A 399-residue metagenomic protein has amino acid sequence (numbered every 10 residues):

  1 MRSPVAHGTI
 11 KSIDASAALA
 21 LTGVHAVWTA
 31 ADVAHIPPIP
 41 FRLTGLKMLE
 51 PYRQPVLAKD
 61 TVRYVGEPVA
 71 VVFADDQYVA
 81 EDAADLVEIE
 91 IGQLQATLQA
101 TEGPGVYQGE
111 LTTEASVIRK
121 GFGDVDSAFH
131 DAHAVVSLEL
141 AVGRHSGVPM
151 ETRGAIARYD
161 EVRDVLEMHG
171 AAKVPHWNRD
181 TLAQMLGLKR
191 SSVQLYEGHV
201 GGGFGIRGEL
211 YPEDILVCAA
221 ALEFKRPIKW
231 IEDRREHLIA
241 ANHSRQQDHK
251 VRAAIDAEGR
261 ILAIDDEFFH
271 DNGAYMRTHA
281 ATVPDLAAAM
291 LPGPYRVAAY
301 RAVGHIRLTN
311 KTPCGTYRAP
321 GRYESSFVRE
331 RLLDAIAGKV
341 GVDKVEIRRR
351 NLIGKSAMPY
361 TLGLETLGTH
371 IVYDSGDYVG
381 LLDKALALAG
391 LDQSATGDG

Functional and structural regions predicted by a protein language model:
M1-A31, A70-E90, A155-F224, A281-M290 (+4 more regions): Alpha-helical support elements that line or immediately flank enzyme active sites and cofactor-binding pockets
M1-E114, V135-L138: Flexible, low-hydrophobicity surface segments
V33, A172-P175, H199-G203, E232-N242 (+4 more regions): Acidic, glycine-rich active-site loops and adjacent beta-strand->loop/helix elements that engage anionic groups
P37-R42, A83-L86, V148, G170 (+8 more regions): Short acidic, glycine/serine/threonine-rich loops at helix termini
G45-K47, A115-A155, Q246-L332: Glycine-rich loop/linker segments at domain edges
L46-A74, V79, G205-A257, C314-I336 (+1 more regions): Glycine-rich and small/hydrophobic secondary-structure elements
P104-L186, G354-G399: Helix-loop-helix junctions that connect adjacent transmembrane helices in secondary transporters/permeases, recognized
S192-G198, K225-R235, L262-E267, K344-I353 (+1 more regions): Beta-strand segments within the central parallel beta-sheet cores of soluble alpha/beta enzyme folds
